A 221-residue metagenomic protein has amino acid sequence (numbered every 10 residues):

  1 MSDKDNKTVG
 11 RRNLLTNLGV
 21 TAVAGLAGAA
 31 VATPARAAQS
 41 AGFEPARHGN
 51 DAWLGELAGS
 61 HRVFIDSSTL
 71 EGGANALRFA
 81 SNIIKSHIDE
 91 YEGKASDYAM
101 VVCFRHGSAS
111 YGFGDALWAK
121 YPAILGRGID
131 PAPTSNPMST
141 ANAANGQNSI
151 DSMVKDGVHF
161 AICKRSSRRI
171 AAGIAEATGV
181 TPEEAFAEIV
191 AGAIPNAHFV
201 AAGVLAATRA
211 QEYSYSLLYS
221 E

Functional and structural regions predicted by a protein language model:
M1-V9: N-terminal secretory signal peptides
V9-V31: N-terminal export leaders
A29-H61: C-terminal segment of N-terminal export signals and the immediately downstream linker at the start of the mature
L54-L70, R127-I129: Acidic/histidine-rich, surface-exposed loop or edge segments in extracytoplasmic proteins
N75-E92: Histidine-anchored nucleotide/phosphate-binding helix
G93-L117: Acidic helix-start/capping segments at beta-turn-to-alpha-helix junctions
A116-S139: A charged helix-plus-loop insertion that forms the helical arch/lid used to bind and gate nucleic-acid substrates
P133-E221: A cross-taxonomic marker for long C-terminal extensions/tails that follow the last structured domain
